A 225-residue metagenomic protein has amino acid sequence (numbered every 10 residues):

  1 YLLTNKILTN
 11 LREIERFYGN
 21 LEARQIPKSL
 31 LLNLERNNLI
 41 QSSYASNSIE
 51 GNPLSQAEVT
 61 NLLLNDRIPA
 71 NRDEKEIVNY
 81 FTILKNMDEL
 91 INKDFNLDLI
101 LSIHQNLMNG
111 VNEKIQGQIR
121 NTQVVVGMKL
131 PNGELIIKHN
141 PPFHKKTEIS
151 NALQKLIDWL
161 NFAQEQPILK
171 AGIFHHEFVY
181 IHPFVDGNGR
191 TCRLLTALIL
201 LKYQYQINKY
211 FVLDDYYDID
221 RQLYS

Functional and structural regions predicted by a protein language model:
Y1-S225: FIC/Doc superfamily catalytic core
